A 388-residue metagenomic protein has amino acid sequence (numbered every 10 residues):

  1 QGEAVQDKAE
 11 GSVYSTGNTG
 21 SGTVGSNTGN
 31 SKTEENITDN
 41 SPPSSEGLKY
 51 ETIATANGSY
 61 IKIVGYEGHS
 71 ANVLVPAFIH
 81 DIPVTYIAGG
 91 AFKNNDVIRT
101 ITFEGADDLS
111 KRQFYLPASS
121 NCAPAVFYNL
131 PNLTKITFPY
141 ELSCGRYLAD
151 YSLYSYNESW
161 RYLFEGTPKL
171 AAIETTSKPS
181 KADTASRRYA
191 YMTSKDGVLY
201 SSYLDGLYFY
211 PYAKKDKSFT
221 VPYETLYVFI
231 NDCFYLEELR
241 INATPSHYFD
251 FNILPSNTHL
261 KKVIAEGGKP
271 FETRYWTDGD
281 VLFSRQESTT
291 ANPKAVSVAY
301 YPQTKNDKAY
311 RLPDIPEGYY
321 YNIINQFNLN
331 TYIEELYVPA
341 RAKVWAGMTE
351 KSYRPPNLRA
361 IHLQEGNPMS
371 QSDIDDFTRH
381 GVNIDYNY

Functional and structural regions predicted by a protein language model:
Q1-G2, Q6, A88, N292: Short, intrinsically disordered, low-complexity terminal segments
G2-S41: Ser/Thr/Gly/Pro-rich low-complexity, disordered linker/stalk segments of secreted and cell-surface proteins
G47-S59, G68-Y86, N95-N121, Y128-E158 (+9 more regions): Structural signature of tandem-repeat unit edges
G65: Charge-lined substrate channels and their catalytic hotspots, especially those that engage the 3′ end of RNA
